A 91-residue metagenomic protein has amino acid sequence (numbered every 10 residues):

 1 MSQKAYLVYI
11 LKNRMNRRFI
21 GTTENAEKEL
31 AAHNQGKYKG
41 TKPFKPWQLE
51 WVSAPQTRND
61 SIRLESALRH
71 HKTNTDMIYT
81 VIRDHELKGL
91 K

Functional and structural regions predicted by a protein language model:
M1-G40, K45, L49-V52, Q56-R69 (+2 more regions): GIY-YIG nuclease catalytic motif and its immediate N-terminal context
